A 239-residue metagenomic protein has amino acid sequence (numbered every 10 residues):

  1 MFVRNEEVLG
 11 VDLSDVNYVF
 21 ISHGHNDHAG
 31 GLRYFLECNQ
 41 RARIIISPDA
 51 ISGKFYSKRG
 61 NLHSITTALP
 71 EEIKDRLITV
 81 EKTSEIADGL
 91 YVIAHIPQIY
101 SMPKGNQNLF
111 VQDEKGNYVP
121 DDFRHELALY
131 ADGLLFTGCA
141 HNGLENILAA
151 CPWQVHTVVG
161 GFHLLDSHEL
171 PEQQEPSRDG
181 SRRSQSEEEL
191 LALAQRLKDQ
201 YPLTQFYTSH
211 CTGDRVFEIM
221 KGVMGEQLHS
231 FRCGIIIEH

Functional and structural regions predicted by a protein language model:
M1-S52, P152-V159: Active-site metal-binding motif and surrounding structural segment of the metallo-beta-lactamase
M1-Y18, K104-G105, F110-D113, G143-C151 (+1 more regions): Pre-active-site segment of Zn-dependent metallo-hydrolases
E6, H23, G89, G138-C139 (+1 more regions): Divalent metal-coordination and catalytic microenvironments
N26-D27, A50-K54, L164-S167, I235-E238: Short gly/pro/ser/thr-enriched loop/turn and capping motifs at secondary-structure boundaries
G30-N39, N61-I65, F217-V223: Metal-dependent catalytic neighborhoods of phosphoester/phosphodiester hydrolases
D49-I73: Active-site neighborhood of divalent metal-dependent phosphoester bond hydrolases
R59-G60, K82-A131: Active-site-proximal loop/helix segment associated with metal-binding centers of metalloenzymes
V119-C233: Cap/insert and terminal regions of metallo-dependent hydrolase folds
